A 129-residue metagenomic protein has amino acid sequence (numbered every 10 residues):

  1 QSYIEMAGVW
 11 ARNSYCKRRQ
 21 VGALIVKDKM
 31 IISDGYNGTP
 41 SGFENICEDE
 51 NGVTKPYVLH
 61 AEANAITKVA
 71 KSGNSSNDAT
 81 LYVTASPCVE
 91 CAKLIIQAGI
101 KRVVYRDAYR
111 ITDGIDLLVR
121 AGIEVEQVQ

Functional and structural regions predicted by a protein language model:
Q1-Q129: Zinc-dependent deaminase catalytic domain
